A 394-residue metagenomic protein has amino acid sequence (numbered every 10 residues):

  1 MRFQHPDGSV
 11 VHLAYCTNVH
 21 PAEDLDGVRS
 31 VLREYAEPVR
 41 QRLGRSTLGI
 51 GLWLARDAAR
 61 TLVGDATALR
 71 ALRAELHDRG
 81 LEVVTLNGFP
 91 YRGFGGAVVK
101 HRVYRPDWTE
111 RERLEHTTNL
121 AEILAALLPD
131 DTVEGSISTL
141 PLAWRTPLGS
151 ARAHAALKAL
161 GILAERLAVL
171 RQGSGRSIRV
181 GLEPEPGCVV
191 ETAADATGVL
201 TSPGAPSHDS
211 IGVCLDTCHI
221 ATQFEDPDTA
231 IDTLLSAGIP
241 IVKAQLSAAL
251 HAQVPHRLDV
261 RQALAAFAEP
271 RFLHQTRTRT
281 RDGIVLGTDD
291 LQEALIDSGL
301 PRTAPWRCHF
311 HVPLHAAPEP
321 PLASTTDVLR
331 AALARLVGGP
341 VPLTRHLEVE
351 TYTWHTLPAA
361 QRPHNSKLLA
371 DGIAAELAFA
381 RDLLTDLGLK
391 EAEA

Functional and structural regions predicted by a protein language model:
M1-A126, T132-G135, H208, A360-A394: N-terminal pre-domain/capping segments
R2-H5, A97-G212: Active-site acidic/histidine proton-transfer and metal-coordination neighborhood in alpha/beta enzyme cores
V11-T17, S46-L52, E82-N87, V133-T139 (+5 more regions): Hydrophobic faces of well-ordered beta-strands that scaffold small-molecule active sites in alpha/beta enzyme cores
P21-S30, L54-A68, R145, G187-E191 (+3 more regions): Acidic-and-aromatic substrate-binding clefts and catalytic sites of carbohydrate-active enzymes
L25-R33, L62-A66, A151, A156-L167 (+3 more regions): Distinct, well-ordered alpha-helical segments
P90-V99, S138-L140, R145-T146, C218-F224 (+3 more regions): Flexible glycine/acidic-rich beta-alpha junction loops that bind and position SAM and/or redox cofactors in anaerobic
L167-Q292, T303, V312: Acidic/histidine-rich catalytic cores of soluble enzymes
L286-L389: Flexible, acidic glycine-rich loops studded with aromatic residues
